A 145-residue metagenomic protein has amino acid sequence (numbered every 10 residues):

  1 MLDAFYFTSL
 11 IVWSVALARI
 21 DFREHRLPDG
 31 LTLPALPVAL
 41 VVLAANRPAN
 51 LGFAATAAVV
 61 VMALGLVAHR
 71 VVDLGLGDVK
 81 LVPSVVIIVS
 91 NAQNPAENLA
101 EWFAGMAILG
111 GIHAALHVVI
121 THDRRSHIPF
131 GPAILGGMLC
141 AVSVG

Functional and structural regions predicted by a protein language model:
M1-G145: A membrane-topology feature that recognizes alpha-helical transmembrane segments and their immediate juxtamembrane
